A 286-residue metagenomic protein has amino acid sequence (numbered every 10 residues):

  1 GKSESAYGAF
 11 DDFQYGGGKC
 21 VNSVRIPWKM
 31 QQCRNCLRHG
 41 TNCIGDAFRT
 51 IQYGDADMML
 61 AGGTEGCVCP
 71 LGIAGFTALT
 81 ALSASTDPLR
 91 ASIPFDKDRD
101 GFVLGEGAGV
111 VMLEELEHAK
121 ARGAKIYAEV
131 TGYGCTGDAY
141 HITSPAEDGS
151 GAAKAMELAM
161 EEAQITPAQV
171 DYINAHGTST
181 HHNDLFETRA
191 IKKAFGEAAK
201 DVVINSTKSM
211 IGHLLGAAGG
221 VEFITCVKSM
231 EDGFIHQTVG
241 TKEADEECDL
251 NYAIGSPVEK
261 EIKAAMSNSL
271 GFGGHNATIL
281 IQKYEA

Functional and structural regions predicted by a protein language model:
G1-C33, I73, T77-A81, N183-E197: Active-site-proximal gating segment of KS-fold condensing enzymes and close homologs
E4-G8, K29-C36, D96-D100, V202-H213 (+1 more regions): Short pre-catalytic strand/loop immediately N-terminal to key active-site residues, enriched for Gly-Thr
F13-G17, V21-R25, K29-E65, V103-A124 (+2 more regions): Active-site-proximal alpha-helical scaffold in enzymes
F13-K19, E114-L116, G149-Q164, L185-A190 (+2 more regions): Short, well-ordered amphipathic alpha-helical segments that serve as non-catalytic structural scaffolds within diverse
A47, F76, M112, V130 (+4 more regions): Conserved small-residue
D57-L79, S83-D100, Y133-E147, G177-D184 (+1 more regions): Acyl-CoA/ACP chain-elongation machinery
D87-A163, Y172, T241, A286: Condensing-enzyme catalytic core mediating Claisen C-C bond formation in acyl metabolism
A163-Q169, K200, C248-A286: Flexible, low-complexity linker/loop segments at domain and module junctions
